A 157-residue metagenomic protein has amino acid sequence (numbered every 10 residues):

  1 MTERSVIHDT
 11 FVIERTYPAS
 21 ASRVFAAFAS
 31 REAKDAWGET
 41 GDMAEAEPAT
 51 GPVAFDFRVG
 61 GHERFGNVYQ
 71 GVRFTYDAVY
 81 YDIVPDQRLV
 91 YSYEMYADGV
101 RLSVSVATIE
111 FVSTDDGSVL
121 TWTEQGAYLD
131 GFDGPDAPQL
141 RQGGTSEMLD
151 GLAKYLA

Functional and structural regions predicted by a protein language model:
M1-E47: Hydrophobic ligand-binding cavity/cleft-lining segments
H8-E14, T50, H62, T75 (+3 more regions): Intrinsic-disorder/low-complexity, polar/charged segments enriched in Ser/Thr/Lys/Arg/Asp/Glu/Gln
V12, E32-R73: Short beta-edge strand/loop motif at the mouth of beta-sheet-based domains
R15, P52-V53, D77-D82, S105-V112: Hydrophobic/aromatic beta-strand elements that line small-molecule binding cavities or substrate pockets in beta-rich
A21-S22, Y81-R88, E110-V119, K154: A short, structured loop/turn motif at beta-sheet edges
V24, K34, E63, Y80 (+4 more regions): Hydrophobic pocket/interface hotspot
R64-S92: Helix-adjacent hinge/juxtasegments
Y96-S146: Beta-strand/loop substructures that line and gate deep hydrophobic ligand-binding cavities in soluble
